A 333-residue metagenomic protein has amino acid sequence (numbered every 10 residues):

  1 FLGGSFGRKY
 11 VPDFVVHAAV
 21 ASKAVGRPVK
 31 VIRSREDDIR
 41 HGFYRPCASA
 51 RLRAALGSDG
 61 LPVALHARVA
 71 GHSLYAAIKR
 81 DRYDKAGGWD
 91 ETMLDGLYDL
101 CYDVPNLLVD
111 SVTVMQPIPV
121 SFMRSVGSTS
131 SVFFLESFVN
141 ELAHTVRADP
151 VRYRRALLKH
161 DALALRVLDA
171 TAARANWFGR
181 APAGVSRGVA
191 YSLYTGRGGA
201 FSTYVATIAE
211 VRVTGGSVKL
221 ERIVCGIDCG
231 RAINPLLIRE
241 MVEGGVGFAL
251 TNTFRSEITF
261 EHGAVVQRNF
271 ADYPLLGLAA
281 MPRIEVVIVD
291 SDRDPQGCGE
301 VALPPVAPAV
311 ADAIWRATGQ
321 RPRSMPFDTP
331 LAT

Functional and structural regions predicted by a protein language model:
F1-T333: Cofactor-binding beta-sheet edge motifs in enzyme active sites
